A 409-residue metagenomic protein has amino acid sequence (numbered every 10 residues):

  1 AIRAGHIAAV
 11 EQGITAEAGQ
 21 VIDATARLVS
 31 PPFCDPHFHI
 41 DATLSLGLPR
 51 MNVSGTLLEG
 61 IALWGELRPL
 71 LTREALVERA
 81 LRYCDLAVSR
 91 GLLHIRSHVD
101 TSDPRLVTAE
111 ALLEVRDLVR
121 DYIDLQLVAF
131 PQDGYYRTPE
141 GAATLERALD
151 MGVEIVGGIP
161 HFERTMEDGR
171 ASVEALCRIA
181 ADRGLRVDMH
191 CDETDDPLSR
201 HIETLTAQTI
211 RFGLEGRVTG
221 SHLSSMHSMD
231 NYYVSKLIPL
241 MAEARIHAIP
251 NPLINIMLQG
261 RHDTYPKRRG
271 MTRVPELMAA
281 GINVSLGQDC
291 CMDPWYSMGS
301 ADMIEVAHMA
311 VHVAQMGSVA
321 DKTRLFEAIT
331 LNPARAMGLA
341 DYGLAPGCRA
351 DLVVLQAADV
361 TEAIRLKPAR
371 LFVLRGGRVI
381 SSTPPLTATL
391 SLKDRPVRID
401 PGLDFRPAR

Functional and structural regions predicted by a protein language model:
A1-S30: Histidine-rich, glycine-flanked metal-binding segment
R27-P49, T194-D195: Di-metal (Zn2+ and/or Mg2+/Mn2+) metal-binding site signature of metallo-dependent hydrolases with the MBL/beta-CASP
L44-L76, G152-I155, H201-T219, A242-H247 (+2 more regions): Active-site gating loops and adjacent loop-to-helix segments of metal-dependent hydrolytic enzymes
L46-H98, L106-L118, A143-D150: Alpha-helical scaffold segments that flank or form the walls of functional sites
A62-R79, V128-E140, P160-E167: Active-site mouth loops of central-metabolism enzymes
V107-D121, R137-H247, T264-L286, Y342: Histidine/acidic residue-rich metal-binding segments in metalloenzymes
R186, A207-V218, I254-L258, R268-L355: His/Asp/Glu-enriched, well-ordered alpha-helical/loop segment that forms or immediately abuts the divalent-metal
R335, P346-D400: C-terminal cap of metal-dependent C-N hydrolases
